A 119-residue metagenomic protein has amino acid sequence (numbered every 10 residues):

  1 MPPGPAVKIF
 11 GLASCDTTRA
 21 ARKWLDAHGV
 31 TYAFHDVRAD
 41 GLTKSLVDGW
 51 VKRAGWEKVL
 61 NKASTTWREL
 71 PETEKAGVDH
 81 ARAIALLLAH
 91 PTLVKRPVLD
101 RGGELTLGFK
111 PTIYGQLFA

Functional and structural regions predicted by a protein language model:
P2-H28, Y32-D40: Local sequence-structure signature of Cys/Sec-based thiol-disulfide redox active-site neighborhoods
V37-A119: Thiol/selenol-based redox catalytic cores and closely related redox-interacting motifs
